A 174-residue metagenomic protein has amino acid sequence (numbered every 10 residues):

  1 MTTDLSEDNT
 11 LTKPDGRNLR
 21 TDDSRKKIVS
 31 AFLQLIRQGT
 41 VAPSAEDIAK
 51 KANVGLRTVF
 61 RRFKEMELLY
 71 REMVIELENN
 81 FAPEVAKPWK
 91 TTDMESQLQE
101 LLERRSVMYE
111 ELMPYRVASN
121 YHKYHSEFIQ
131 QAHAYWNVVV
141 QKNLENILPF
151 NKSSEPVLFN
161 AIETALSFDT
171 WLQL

Functional and structural regions predicted by a protein language model:
M1-A42, E46-K51, L68: Basic, helix-initiating cap at the start of DNA-binding domains
L11, Q34-P43, K50, R71-L101: Amphipathic alpha-helical linker/stalk segments
N18, D22, K26, S30 (+7 more regions): Generic detection of well-ordered alpha-helical segments
K27, A31-Q38, E84-P88, A161 (+2 more regions): Solvent-exposed, amphipathic alpha-helical segments
S30, R61, R71-E72: DNA-binding alpha-helical recognition surfaces that contact promoter or target DNA
V54-F63: Short hydrophobic/aromatic patch on the recognition helix
V85-K90, S119-E127: Short linear capping/connector segments at secondary-structure termini
V107, E111, V117, H125-N160 (+1 more regions): Amphipathic alpha-helical packing segments from all-alpha helical-bundle domains
